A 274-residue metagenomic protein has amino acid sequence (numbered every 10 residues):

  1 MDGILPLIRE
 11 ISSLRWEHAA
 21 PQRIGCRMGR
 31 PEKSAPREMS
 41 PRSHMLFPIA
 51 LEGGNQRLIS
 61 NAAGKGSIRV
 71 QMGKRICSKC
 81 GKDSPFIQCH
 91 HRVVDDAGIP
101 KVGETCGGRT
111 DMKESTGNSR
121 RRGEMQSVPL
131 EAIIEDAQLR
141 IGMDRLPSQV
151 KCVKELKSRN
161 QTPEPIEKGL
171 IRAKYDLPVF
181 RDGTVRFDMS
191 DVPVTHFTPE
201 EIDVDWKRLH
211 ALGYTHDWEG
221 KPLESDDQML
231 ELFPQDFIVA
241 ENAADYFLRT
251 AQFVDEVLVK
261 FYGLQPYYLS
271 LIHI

Functional and structural regions predicted by a protein language model:
M1-M72, L223, Q252: N-terminal alpha-helical interaction blocks
P6, R42-H44, M72-R75, S84-I87 (+4 more regions): Generic recognition of stable, solvent-exposed alpha-helical segments in well-folded globular domains
M45-R75, S84-I87, D95, V153-D236: Structured, charged N-terminal subsegments at the starts of enzyme catalytic cores and at intra-chain domain/subunit
N55-L130: Cys/His-rich short segments
E124-K157, I166, I171, Y175-D176 (+1 more regions): Charged C-terminal transducer/switch regions of large nucleotide-driven machines
F261-S270: Flexible, glycine/charged-enriched surface loops at secondary-structure junctions
I272-I274: Conserved small/polar residues in nucleotide/adenosyl-binding loops
